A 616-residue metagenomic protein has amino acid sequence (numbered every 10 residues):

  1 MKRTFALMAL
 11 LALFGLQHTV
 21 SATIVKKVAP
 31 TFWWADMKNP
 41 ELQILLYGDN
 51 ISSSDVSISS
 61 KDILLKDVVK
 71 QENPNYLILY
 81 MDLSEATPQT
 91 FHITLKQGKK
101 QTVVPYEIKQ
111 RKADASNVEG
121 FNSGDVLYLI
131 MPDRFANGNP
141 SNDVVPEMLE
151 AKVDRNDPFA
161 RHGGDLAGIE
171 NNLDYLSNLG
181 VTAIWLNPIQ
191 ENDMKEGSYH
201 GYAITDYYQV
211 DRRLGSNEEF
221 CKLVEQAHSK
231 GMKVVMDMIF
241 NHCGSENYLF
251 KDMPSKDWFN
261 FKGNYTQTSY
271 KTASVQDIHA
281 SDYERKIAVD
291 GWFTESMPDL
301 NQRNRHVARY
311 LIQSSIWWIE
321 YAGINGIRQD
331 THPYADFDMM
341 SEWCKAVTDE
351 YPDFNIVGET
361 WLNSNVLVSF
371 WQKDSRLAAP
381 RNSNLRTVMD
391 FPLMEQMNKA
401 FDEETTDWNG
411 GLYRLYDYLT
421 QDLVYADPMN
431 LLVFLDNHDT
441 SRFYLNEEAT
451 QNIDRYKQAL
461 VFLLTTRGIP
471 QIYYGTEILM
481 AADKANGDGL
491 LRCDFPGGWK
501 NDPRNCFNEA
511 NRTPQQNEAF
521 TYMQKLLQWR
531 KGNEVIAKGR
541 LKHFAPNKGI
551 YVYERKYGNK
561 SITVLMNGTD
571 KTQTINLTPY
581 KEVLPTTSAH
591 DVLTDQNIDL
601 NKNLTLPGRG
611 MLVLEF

Functional and structural regions predicted by a protein language model:
M1-K27: Bacterial Sec-dependent N-terminal signal peptides
S21-A22, K99-V126, S177, I469 (+2 more regions): Carbohydrate-interacting/catalytic domains
A22-S52, Q110: Beta-strand/beta-sandwich contexts
S53-L64, T586-V592: Change to "...patches in solvent-exposed regions of secreted, membrane-anchored, or virion-exposed structural
K70-V118: Extended acidic/polar, glycine-enriched regions that form or flank non-catalytic beta-rich accessory modules
Y128, I184-L186, V234-M236, I327 (+3 more regions): Hydrophobic faces of well-ordered beta-strands that scaffold small-molecule active sites in alpha/beta enzyme cores
F135-I316, Y321, M340-E350, V366-V368 (+3 more regions): Substrate-binding/active-site clefts of carbohydrate-active enzymes
H242, N247-F250, S314-I316, E320-A426 (+7 more regions): Active-site-proximal helices and loops of the catalytic beta/alpha 8
